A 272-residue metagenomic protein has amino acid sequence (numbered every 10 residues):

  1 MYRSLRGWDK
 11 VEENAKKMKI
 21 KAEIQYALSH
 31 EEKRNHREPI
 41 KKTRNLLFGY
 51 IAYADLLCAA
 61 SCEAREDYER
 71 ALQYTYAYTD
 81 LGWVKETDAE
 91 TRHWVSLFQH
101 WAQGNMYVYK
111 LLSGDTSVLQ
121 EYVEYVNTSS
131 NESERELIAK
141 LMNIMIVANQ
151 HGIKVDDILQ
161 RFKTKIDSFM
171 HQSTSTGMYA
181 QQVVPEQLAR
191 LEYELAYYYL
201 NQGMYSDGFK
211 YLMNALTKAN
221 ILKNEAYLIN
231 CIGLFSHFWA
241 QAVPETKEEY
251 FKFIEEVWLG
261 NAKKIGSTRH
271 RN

Functional and structural regions predicted by a protein language model:
M1, Y50-L57, F98-N105, K140 (+2 more regions): "A position-specific structural signal for the A-helix of alpha-solenoid helical repeats
L5-D9, Y68, D115-T116, Y205: TPR-repeat structural position
E12-L28, T75-D88, E121-N131, Q160-M178 (+2 more regions): Amphipathic alpha-helical segments of tetratricopeptide repeats
A22-N45, T87-L97, H171-Q182: Acidic, Ser/Thr- and Gly/Pro-rich intrinsically disordered linkers and low-complexity segments that flank or connect
T43-Y50, E90-F98, A180-Q187, N224-C231 (+1 more regions): Structural signature of alpha-solenoid helical repeat junctions
E192-Y193, Y197, Q202-N272: C-terminal non-catalytic interaction modules
